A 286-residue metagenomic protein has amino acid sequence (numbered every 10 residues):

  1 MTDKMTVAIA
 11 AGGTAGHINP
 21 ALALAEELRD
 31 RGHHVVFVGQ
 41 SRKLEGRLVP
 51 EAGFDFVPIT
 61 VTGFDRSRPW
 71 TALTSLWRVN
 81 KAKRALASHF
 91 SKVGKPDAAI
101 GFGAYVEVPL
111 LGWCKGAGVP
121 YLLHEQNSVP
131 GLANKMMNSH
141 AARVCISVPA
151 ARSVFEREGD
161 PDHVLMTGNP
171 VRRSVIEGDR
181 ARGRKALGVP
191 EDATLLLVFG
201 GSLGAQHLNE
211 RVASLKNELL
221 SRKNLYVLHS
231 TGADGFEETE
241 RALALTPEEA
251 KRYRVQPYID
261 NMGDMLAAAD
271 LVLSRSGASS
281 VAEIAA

Functional and structural regions predicted by a protein language model:
K4-G12, R31-K81, A85, T167-N169 (+1 more regions): Conserved nucleotide-sugar phosphate-binding/catalytic loop shared by glycosyltransferases and other
T6, H34, L44, D55 (+1 more regions): Active-site-proximal region of nucleotide-activated glycan assembly enzymes, centered on histidine/acidic-rich loops
H17-L28: Short amphipathic alpha-helix
E45, V79, L86, A133-N134 (+3 more regions): Acidic, amphipathic alpha-helical patches
L48, A52, R180-K185, V189-S274: Donor-nucleotide binding loops and adjacent catalytic segments primarily of GT-B fold Leloir glycosyltransferases
A85-I100, V106-L122, K135-R143: Glycosyltransferases and closely related glycan-assembly transferases that use nucleotide-activated donors
G101-F102, M262-A286: A donor-sugar binding/catalytic signature common to diverse glycosyltransferases and related nucleotide-sugar
G103-A104, P149, G201, G232 (+1 more regions): Short glycine-/small-residue-rich Rossmann-like dinucleotide-binding loops
